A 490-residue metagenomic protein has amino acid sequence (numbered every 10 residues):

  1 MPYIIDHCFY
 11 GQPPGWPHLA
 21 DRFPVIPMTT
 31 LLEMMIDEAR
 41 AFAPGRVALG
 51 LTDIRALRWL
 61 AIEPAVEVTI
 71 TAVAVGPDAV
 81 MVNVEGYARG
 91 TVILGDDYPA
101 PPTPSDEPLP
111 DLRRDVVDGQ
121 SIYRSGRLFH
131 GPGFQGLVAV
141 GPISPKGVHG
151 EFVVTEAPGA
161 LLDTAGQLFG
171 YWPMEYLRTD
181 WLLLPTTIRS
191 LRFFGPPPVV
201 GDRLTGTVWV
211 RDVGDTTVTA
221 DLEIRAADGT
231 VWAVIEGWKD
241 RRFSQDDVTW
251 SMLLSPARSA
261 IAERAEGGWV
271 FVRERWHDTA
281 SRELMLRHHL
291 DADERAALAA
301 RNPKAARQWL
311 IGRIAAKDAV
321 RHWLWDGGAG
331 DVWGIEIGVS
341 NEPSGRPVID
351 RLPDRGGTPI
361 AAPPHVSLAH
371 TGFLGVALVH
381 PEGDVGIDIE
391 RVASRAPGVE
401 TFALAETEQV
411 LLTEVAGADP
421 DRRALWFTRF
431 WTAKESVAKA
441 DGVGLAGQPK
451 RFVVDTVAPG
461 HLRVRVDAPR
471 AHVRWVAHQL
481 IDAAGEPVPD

Functional and structural regions predicted by a protein language model:
M1-V270: Acyl-thioester-processing domains in fatty-acid/polyketide/NRPS systems
A260-D490: Core catalytic alpha/beta fold that binds nucleotide/phospho-ligands
